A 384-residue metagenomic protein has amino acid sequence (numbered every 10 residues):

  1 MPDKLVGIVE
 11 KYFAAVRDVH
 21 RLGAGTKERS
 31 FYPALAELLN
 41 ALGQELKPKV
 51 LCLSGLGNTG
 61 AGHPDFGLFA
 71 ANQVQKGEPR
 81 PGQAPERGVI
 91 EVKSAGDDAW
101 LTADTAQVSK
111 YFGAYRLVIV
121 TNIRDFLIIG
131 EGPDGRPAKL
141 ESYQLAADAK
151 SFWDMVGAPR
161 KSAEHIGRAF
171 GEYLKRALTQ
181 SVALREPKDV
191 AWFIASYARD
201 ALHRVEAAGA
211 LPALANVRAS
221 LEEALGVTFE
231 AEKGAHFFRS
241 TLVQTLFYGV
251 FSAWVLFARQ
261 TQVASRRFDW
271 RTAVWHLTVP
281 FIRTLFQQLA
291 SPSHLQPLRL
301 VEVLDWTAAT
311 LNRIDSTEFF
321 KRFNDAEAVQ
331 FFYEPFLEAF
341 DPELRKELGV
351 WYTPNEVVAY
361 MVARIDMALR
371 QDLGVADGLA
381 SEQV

Functional and structural regions predicted by a protein language model:
M1-E45, L51-G55: Charged, often low-complexity linker/regulatory segments
L5-K11, L211-F229, A328-E343: Active-site-adjacent bridging/hinge elements
L22, S54, E347-T353: Short, contiguous acidic/charged loop-to-helix segments that flank catalytic cores in large enzymes
T26, S30-A34, E302, E356-Y360: A generic alpha-helix signature
A36, N40, G226, S252 (+3 more regions): Amphipathic, well-packed alpha-helical segments that form the structural scaffold of globular domains
L46-L68, A376-S381: Long, charged, glycine-rich C-terminal linkers/tails
P64, A71-V301, W351-V384: Charged, often flexible domain-edge or linker segments that flank or initiate folded functional domains
I282-K346: Non-catalytic substrate-recognition/targeting regions of SAM-dependent transferases
